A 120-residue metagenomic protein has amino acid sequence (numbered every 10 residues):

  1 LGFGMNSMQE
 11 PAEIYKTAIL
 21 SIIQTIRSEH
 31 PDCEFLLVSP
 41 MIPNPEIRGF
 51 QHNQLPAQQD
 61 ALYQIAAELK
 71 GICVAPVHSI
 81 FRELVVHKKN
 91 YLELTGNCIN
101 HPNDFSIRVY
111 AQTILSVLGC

Functional and structural regions predicted by a protein language model:
L1-C120: Alpha-helical cap/lid subdomain in secreted, periplasmic, or secretory-pathway luminal O-acyl-processing enzymes
